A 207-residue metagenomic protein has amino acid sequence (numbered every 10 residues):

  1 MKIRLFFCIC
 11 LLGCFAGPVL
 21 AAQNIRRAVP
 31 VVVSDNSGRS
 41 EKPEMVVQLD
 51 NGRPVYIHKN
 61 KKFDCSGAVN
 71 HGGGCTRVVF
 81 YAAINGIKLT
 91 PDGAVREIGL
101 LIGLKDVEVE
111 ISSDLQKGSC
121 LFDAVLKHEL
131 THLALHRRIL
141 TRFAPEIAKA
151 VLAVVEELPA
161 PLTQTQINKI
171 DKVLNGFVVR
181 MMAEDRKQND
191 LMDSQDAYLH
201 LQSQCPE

Functional and structural regions predicted by a protein language model:
M1-F7: Bacterial N-terminal signal peptides that target proteins for export
F7-F15: Bacterial N-terminal signal peptides
G17-A21: Sec/Tat signal peptide C-region and signal peptidase I cleavage site
V29-S113, V154-E207: Metalloprotease/metallohydrolase-associated module, dominated by Zn2+-dependent proteases
L104-D106, K117, F122, L126-K127: Extended, surface-exposed interaction regions
A124-H136: Active-site recognition of the HExxH zinc-binding catalytic motif
R137-A148: Membrane-interfacial alpha-helical segments at the cytosolic side of multi-pass membrane proteins
